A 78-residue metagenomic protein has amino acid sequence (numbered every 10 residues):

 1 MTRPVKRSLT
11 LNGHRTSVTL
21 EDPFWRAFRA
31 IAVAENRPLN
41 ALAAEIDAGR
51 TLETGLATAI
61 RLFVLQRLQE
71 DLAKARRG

Functional and structural regions predicted by a protein language model:
M1-V5: A short, compositionally biased
K6, T10-V64: Amphipathic, hydrophobic secondary-structure cores in small proteins
Q69-G78: Short, charged, intrinsically disordered terminal tails
